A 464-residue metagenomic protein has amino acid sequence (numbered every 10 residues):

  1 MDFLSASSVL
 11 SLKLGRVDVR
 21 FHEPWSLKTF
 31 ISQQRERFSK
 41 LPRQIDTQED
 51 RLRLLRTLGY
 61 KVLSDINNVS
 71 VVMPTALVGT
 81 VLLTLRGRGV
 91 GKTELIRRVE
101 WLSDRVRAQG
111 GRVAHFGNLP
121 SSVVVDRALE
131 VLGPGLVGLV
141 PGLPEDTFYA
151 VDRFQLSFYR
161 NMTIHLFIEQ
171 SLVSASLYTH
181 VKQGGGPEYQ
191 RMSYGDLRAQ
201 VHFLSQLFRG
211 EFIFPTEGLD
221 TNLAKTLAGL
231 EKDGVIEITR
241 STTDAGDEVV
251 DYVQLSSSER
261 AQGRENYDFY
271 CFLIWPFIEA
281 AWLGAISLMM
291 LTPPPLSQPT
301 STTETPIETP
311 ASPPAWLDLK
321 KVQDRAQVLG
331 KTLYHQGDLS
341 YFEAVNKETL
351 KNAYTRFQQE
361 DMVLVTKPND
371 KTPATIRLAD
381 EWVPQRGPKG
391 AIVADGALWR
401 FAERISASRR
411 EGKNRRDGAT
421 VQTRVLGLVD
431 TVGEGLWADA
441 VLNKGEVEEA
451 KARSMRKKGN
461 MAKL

Functional and structural regions predicted by a protein language model:
M1-L464: Membrane-interfacial terminal anchoring regions of lipid-handling membrane enzymes
